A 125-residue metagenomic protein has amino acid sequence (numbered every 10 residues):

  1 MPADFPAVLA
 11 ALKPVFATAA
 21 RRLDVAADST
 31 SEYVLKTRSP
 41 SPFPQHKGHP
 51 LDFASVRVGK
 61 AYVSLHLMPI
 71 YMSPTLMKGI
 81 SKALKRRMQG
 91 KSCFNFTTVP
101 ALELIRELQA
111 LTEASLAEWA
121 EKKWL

Functional and structural regions predicted by a protein language model:
M1-L125: Charge-dense, helix-prone N-terminal extensions
